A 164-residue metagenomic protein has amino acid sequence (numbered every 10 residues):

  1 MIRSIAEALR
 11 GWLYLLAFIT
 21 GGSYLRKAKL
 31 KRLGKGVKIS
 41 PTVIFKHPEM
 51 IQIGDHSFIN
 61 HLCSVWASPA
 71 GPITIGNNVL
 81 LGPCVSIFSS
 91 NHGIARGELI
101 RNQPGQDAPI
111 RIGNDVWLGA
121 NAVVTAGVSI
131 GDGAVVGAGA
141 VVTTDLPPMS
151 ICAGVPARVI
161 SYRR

Functional and structural regions predicted by a protein language model:
M1-A28, G34-G36, N78, N91-G97 (+3 more regions): Terminal amphipathic alpha-helical/low-complexity segments used for targeting or macromolecular assembly
K31-L33, I75, I112, I130 (+1 more regions): Hydrophobic beta-strand core residues of beta-sandwich domains
I44-I53, F58-V128, V155-P156, R163-R164: Flexible, glycine/small-residue-enriched loop-and-beta-strand segment within the central core of proteins
G119-V135, A140-T144: Beta-rich strand-turn-strand
P148, A153-P156: Acidic, glycine-centered active-site loop in nucleotide-sugar glycosyltransferases
